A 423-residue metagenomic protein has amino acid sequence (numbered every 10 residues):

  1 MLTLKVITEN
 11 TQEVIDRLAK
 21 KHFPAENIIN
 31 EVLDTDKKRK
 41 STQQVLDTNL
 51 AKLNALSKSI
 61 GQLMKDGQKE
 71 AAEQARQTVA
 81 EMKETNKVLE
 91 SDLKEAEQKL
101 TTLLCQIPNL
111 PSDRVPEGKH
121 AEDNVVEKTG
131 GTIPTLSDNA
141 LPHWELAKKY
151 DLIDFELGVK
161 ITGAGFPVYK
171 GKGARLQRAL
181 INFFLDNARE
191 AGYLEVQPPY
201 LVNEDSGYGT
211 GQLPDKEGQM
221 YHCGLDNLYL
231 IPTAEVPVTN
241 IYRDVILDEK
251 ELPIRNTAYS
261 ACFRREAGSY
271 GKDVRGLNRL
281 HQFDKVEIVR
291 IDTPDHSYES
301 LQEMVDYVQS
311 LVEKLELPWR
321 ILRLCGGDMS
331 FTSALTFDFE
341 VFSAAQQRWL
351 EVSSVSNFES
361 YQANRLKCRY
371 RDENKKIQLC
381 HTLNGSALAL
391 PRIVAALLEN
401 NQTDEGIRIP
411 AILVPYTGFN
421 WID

Functional and structural regions predicted by a protein language model:
M1-P134, L152, E156: N-terminal alpha-helical targeting/anchoring segments
E26, T129-D423: TRNA-recognition modules of translation machinery and tRNA-sensing kinases, especially anticodon-binding
